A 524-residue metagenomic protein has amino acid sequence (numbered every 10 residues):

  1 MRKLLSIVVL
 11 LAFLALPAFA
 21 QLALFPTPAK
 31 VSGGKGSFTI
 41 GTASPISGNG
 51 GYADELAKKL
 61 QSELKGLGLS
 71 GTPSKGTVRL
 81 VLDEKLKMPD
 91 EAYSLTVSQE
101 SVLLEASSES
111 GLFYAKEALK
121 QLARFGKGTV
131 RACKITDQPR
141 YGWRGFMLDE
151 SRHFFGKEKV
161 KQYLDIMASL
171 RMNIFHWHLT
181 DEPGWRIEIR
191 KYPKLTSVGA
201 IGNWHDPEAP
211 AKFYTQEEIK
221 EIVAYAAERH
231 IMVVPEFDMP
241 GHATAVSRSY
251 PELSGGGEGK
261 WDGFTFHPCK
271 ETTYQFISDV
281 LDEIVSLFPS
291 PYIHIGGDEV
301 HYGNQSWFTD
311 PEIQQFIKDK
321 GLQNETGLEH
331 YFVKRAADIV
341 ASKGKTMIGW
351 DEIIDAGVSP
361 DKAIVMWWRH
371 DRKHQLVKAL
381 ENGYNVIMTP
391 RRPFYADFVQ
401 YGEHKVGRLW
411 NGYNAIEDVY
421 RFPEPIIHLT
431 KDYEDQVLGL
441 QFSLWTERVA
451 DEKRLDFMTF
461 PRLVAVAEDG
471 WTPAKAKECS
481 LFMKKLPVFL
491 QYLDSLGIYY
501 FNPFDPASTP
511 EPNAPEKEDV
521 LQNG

Functional and structural regions predicted by a protein language model:
M1-A23: Bacterial Sec-dependent N-terminal signal peptides
Q21-Y141, R454, G470-G497, F501-P503 (+2 more regions): Contiguous, structured surface segment used for ligand recognition
D54-E55, F154-G156, E182-E188, P240-V246 (+6 more regions): Flexible loop/turn segments at secondary-structure boundaries
S70, N173-I174, H230-M232, T346 (+2 more regions): Residue-level detector of anion-binding/catalytic polar loops
P89-Y292, F308, R335, I339 (+1 more regions): Feature activates predominantly on carbohydrate-active enzymes
V246, P251-G257, W261-A363, R369-G383: Active-site neighborhood of glycoside hydrolase catalytic domains
T346-E352, G357-A363, R369-G524: Flexible, acidic glycine-rich loops studded with aromatic residues
